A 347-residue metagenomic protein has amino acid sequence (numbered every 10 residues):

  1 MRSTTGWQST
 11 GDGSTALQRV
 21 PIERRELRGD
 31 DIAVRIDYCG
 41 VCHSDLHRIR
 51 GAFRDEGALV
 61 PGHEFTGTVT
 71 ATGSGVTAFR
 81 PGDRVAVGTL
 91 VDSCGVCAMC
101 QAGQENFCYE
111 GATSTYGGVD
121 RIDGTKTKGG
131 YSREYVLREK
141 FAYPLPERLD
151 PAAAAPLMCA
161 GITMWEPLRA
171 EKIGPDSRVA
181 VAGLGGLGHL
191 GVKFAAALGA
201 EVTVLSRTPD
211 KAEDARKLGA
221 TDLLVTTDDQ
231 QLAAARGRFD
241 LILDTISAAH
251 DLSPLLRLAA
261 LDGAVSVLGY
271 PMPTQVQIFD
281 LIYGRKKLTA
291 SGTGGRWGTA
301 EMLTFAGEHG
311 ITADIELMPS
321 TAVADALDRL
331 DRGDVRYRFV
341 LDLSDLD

Functional and structural regions predicted by a protein language model:
M1-R2, R296-D347: C-terminal hydrophobic helical "lid"/dimerization subdomain of Rossmann-like NAD(P)H-dependent oxidoreductases
M1-T66, R133-L137, L223, D342-D347: Short N-terminal strand-loop motif that marks the start of NAD(P)H/FAD-dependent oxidoreductase cofactor-binding domains
R25-C39, R50-Q101, P146-R148: Glycine-rich beta-strand-centered segment in the early N-terminal region that forms part of a ligand/cofactor-binding
C94-A182: NAD(P)H dinucleotide-binding glycine-rich loop of Rossmann-like/cofactor-binding domains, especially the beta1-alpha1
A160, G183-L187, Y270: Glycine-rich Rossmann-fold phosphate-binding loop(s) that bind the pyrophosphate of adenine dinucleotide cofactors
P175-L184, F194-L252: Adenosine-nucleotide cofactor-binding segment
A259-A260: Helix-to-beta-strand junctions that scaffold the AdoMet/dcAdoMet cofactor pocket in Class I SAM-dependent enzymes
A264-S266, V276-E316: Rossmann-fold dehydrogenase core element
